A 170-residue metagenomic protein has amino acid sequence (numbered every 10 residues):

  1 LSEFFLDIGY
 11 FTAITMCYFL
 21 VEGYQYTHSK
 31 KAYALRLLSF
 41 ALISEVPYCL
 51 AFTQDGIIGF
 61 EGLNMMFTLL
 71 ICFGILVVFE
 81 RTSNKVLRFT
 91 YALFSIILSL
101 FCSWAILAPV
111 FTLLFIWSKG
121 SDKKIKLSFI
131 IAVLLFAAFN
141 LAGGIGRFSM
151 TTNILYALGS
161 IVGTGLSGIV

Functional and structural regions predicted by a protein language model:
L1-V170: Alpha-helical transmembrane segments and their immediate juxtamembrane cytosolic regions
